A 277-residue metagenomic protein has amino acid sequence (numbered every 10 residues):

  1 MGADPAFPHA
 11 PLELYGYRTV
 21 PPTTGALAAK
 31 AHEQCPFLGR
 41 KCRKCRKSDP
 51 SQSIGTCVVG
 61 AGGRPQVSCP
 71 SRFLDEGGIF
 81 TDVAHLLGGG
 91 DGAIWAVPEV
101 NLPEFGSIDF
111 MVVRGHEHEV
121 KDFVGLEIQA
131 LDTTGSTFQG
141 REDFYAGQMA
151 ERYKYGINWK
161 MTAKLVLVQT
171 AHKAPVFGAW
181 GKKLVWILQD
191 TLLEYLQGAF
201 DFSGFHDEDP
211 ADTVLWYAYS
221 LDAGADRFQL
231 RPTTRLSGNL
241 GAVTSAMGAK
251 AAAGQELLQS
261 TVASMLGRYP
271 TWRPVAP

Functional and structural regions predicted by a protein language model:
M1-K47, K154-P277: Non-catalytic C-terminal interaction segments of nucleic acid-processing enzymes
R18-G88: An N-terminal, globular interaction/scaffold subdomain
S68, W95, D109-V113, F123-G125 (+2 more regions): Ordered hydrophobic segments in well-structured contexts
C69, V83, A96, L258-M265: Generic structural signal of hydrophobic/aromatic residues within well-ordered alpha-helices of folded domains
S71-E104, A199, H206-T233: Short N-terminal secondary-structure initiator segments
D82-Q139: Active-site metal-binding core of divalent-cation-utilizing nuclease and nuclease-like domains
L87, Q148-R152, F205: Extended hydrophobic/Leu-rich segments
T134-A163: A solvent-exposed, charged loop/short amphipathic helix patch at secondary-structure junctions
